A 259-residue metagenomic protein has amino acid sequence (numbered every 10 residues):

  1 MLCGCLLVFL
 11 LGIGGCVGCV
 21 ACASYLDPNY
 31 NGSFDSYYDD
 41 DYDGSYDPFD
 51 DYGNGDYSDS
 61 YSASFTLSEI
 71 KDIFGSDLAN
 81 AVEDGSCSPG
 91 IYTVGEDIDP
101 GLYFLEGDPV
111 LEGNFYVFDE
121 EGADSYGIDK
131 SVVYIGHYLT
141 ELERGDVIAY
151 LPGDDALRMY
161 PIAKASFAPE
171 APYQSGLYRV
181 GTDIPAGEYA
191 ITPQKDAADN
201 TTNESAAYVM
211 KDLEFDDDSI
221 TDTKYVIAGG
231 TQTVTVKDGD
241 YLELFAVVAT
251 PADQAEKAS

Functional and structural regions predicted by a protein language model:
M1-D27: Membrane-embedded alpha-helical segments of small multi-pass membrane proteins
A23-D40: Ser/Thr/Pro/Gly-rich low-complexity linker/stalk segments immediately outside membranes or between
G32, D47, Y52-N80, P109-P169 (+1 more regions): Primarily secretory-pathway and cell-envelope proteins
S36-S45, S58: Acidic, proline-/serine-/threonine-rich low-complexity intrinsically disordered repeat tracts
L78-V94, E120: Extracellular beta-strand-rich, repetitive "passenger/adhesive" scaffolds that bind or process carbohydrates
C87-Y92, K130-I135, S175-G176, G229: N-terminal post-signal-peptidase region of extra-cytosolic proteins
S88-L102, G176, V180, P185-E188: A glycine-anchored, Pro-Gly-centered beta-turn/N-cap motif
